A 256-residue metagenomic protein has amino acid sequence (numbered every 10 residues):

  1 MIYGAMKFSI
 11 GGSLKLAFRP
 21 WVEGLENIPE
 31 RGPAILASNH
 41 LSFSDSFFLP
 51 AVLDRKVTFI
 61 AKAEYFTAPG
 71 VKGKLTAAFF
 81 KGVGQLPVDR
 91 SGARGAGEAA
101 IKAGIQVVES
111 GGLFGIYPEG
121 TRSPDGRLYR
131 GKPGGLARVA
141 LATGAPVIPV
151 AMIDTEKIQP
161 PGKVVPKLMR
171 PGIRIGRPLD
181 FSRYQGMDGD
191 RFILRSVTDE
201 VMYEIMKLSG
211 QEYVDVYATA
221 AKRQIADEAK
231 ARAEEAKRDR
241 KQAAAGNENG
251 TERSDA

Functional and structural regions predicted by a protein language model:
I2, E98-A256: Non-catalytic C-terminal accessory region of glycerolipid acyltransferases and related lyso-lipid remodeling enzymes
Y3, W21, L25-P33: Active-site and ligand/interface coordination hotspots across diverse enzymes and nucleic-acid-associated assemblies
G4-L14: N-terminal nucleotide/polyanion-binding subdomain common to many enzyme families
F8, E23, K74-L75, K102-A103 (+1 more regions): Short Gly/charged-rich anion-binding patches and loops
S13-K15, F79-F80, V107, A140: A generic structural signal for well-ordered alpha-helical segments
K15, I28-A93: Catalytic core of membrane glycerolipid acyltransferases/transacylases, capturing the structured, soluble-facing
K15-V22, G95-E98, E156: Short gly/ser/thr-rich secondary-structure transition/capping motifs
P20-L25, D45-S46, G73, I101-A103 (+1 more regions): A generic local structural motif
